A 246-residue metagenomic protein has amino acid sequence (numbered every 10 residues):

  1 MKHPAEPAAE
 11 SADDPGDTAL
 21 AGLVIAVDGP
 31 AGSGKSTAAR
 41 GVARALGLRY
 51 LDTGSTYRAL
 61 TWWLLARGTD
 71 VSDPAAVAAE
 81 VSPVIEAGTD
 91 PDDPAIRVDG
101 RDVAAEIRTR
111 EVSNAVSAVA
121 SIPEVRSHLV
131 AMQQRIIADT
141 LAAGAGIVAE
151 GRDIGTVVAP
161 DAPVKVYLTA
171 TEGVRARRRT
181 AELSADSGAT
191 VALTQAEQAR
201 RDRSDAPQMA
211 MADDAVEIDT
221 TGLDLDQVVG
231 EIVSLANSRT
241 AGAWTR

Functional and structural regions predicted by a protein language model:
K2-P4, A8-G16, V98-A104, V174-R177 (+2 more regions): NTP-dependent small-molecule kinase module
I25-V27: Hydrophobic anchor at the beta1->P-loop junction of P-loop NTPases
A31: The conserved Walker
K35: Conserved lysine of the Walker
A38: Hydrophobic positions on the alpha1 helix immediately C-terminal to the Walker A/P-loop
R44-T53, A66-T69: Post-Walker A helix-loop "phosphate-sensing" segment adjacent to the P-loop in P-loop NTPases
T56-A145, G173-A176, A185, T190-A199 (+1 more regions): ATP-dependent small-molecule kinase phosphotransfer cores that center on conserved nucleotide phosphate-binding segments
G88, I137, L141, R152-D161 (+1 more regions): Small-molecule kinase domains that catalyze NTP-dependent phosphoryl transfer to phosphate-bearing small molecules
